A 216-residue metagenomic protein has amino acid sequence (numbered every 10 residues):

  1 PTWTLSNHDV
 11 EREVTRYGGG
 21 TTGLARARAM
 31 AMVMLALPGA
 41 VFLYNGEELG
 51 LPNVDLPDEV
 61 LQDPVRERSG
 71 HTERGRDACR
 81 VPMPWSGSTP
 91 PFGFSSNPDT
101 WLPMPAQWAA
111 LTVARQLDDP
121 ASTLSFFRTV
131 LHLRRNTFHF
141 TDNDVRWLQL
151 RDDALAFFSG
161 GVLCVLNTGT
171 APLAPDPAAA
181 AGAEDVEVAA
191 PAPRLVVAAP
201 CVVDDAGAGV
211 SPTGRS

Functional and structural regions predicted by a protein language model:
P1-G20: Active-site clefts of carbohydrate-active enzymes
P1-T4, V41, L163, R194: Generic beta-sheet signal
L5, A78, W108, A181-A183: Residue-level signal for pocket-adjacent positions within structured domains
H8, E48, S88-T89, A199-C201: Short loop segments at secondary-structure junctions
G18-V162, T168-L173: Loop/helix patches that line or flank the sugar-binding groove of alpha-linked glycan CAZymes
F94-N97, E184-A190: Short, surface-exposed secondary-structure junctions/capping segments
A171-V186: Beta-strand-rich binding/interaction modules
V186-S216: C-terminal beta-strand-rich structural cap/linker in extracellular carbohydrate-active enzymes
